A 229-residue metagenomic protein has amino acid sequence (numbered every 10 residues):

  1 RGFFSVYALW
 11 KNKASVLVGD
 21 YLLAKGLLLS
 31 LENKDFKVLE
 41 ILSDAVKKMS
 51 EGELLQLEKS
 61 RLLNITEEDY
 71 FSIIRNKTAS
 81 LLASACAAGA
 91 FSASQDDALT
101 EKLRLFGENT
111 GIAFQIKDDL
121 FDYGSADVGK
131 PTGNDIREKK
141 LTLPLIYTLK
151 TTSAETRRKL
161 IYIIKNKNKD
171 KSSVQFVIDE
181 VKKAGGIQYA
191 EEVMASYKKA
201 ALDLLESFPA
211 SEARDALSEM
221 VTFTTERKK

Functional and structural regions predicted by a protein language model:
R1-K229: All-alpha prenyltransferase/terpene-synthase fold signal
